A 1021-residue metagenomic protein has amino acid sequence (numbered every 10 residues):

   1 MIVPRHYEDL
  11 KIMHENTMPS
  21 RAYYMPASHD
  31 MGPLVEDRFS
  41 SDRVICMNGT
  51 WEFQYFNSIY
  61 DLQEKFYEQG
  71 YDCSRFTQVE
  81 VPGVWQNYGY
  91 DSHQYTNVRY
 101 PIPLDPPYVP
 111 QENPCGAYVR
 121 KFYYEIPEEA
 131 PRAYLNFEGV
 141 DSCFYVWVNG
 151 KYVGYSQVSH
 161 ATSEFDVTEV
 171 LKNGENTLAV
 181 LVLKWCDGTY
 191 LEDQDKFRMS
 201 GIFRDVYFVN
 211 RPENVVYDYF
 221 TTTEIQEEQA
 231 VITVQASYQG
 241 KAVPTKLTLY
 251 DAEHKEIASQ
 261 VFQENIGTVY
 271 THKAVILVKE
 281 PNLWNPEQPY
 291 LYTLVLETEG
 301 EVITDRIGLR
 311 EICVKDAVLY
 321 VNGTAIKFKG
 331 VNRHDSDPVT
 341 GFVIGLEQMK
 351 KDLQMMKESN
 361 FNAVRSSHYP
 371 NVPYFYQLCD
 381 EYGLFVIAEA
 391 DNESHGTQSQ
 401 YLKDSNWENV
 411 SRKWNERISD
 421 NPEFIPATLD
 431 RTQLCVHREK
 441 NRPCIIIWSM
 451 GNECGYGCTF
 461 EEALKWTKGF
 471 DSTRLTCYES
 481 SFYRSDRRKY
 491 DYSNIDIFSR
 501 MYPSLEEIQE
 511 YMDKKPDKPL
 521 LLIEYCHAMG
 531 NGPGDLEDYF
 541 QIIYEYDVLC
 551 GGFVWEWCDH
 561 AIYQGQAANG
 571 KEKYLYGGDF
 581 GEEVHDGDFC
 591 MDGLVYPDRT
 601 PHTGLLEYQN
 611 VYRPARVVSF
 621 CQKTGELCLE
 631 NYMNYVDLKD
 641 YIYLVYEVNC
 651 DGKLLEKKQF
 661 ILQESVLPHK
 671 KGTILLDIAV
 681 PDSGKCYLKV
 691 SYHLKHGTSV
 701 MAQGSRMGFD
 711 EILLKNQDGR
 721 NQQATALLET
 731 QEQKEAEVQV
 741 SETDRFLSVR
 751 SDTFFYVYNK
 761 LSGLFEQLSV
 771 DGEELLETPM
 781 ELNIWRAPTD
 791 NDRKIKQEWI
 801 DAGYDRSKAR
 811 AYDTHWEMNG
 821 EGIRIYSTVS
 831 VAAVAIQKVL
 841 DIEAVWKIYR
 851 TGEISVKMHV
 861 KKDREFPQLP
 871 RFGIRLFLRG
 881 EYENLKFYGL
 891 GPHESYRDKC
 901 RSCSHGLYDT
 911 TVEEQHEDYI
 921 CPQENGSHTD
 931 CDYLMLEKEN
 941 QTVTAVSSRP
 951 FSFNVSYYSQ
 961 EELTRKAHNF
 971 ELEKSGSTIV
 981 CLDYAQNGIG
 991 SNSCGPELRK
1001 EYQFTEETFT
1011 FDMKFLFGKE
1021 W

Functional and structural regions predicted by a protein language model:
M1-F39, T96, Y190, R211 (+3 more regions): Extended substrate-binding grooves/exosites of carbohydrate-active enzymes
V3-E15, P33, D37-R38, E52-F56 (+5 more regions): Accessory beta-strand-rich segments of carbohydrate-active enzymes
N87, S92, R99-Y108, Q157 (+8 more regions): An acidic-aromatic loop/edge-strand motif
N87-G89, K184, N285, D677-G684 (+2 more regions): Beta-strand/loop-rich accessory regions of lumenal/periplasmic or secreted enzymes, predominantly carbohydrate-active
V148, Q229-Q263, E626-N631, Y635-Q659 (+1 more regions): Beta-strand-rich binding/interaction modules
K172-E175, Q235-C313, C686-T725, E729 (+1 more regions): Extended acidic/polar, glycine-enriched regions that form or flank non-catalytic beta-rich accessory modules
Q194-V215, N569-C621, G625-C628, Y632-D640 (+9 more regions): Catalytic cores of secreted or luminal carbohydrate-active enzymes
F262-K279, K653-S683: Intrinsically disordered, low-complexity Pro/Gly/Ser/Thr-rich segments with frequent PxxP/GP/PP motifs and embedded
